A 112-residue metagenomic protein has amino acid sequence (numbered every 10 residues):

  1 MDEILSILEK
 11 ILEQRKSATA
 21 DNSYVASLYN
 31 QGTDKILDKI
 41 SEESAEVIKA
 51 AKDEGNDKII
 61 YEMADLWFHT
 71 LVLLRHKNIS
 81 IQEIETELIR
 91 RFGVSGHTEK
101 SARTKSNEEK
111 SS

Functional and structural regions predicted by a protein language model:
M1-M63, W67-S112: Flexible "arm" and connector segments at domain edges
